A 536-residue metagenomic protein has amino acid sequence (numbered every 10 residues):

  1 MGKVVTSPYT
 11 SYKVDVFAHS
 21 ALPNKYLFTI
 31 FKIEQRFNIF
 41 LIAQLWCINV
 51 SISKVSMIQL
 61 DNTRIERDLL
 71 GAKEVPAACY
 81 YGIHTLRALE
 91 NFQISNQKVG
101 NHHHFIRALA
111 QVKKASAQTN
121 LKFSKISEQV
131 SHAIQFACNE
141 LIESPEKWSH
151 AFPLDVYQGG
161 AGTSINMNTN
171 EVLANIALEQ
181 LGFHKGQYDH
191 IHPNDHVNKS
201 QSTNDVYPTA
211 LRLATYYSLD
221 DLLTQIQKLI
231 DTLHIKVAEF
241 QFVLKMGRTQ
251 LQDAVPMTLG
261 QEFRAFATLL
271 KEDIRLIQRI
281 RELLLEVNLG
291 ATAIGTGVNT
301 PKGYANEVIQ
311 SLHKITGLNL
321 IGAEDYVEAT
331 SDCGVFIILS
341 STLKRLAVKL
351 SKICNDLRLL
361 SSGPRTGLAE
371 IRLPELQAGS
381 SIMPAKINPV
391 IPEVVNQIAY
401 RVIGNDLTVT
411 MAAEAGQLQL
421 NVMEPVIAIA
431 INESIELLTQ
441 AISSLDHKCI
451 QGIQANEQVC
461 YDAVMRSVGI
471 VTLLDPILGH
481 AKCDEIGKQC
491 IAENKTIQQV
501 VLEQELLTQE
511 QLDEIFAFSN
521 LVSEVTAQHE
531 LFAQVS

Functional and structural regions predicted by a protein language model:
G2, T10-K13, F17-Y26, E34: N-terminal polybasic/positive-inside topogenic patches
G2-K3, A43: Intrinsic, low-complexity polybasic segments
Y12, F31-E34, A43, I58: Intrinsically disordered, low-complexity regions enriched in polar/acidic and amide residues
T29, N49, S53-K54: Asparagine/serine/threonine-enriched low-complexity, disordered tracts, especially those forming N-linked glycosylation
I52-S536: Conserved, well-structured ligand/cofactor-binding cores
